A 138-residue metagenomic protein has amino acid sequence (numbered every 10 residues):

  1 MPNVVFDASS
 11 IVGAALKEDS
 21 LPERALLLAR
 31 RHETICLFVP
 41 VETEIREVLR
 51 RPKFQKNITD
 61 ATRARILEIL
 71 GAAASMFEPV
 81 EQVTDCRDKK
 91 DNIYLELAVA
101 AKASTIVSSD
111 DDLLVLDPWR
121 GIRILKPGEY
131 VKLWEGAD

Functional and structural regions predicted by a protein language model:
M1-L37: Short, well-structured N-terminal submotif of metal-dependent ribonuclease cores
D7-A8, L37-F38, S109-D110, K126: A secondary-structure boundary/capping signal
A14-A15, V48, N57, L116 (+1 more regions): Residues that scaffold the ATP/ADP-binding catalytic core of kinase and kinase-like folds
S20, C36, A61, D85-N92: Residues at secondary-structure transition points
L26-Q82: PIN-domain endoribonuclease scaffold, especially VapC-family toxins
T43-E44, V83-C86, Y130-E135: A short acidic, often aromatic-flanked loop/helix-cap motif at beta-alpha or helix-coil junctions that lines enzyme
G71-T105, D111: Active-site neighborhoods of divalent-metal-dependent phosphate/nucleic-acid chemistry enzymes
V99-T105, D111-D138: Acidic, PIN/NYN-like endoribonuclease modules and their adjacent C-terminal/linker elements
